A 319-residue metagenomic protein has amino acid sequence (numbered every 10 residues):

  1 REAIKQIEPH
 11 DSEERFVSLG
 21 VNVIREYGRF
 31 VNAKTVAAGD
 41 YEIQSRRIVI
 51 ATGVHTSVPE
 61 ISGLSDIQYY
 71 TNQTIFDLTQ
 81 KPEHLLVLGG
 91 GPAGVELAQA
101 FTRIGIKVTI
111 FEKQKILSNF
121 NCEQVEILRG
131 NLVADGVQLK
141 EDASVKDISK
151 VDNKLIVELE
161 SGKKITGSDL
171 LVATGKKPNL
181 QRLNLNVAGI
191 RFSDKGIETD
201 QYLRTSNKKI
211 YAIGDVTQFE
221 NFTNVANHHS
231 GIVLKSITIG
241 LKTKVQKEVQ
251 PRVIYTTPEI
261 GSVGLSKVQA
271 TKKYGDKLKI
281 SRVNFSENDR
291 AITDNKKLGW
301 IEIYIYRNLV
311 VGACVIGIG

Functional and structural regions predicted by a protein language model:
E2-P9, E13, F76-D77, P82-L86 (+3 more regions): Rossmann-like dinucleotide-binding cores of NAD(P)H-dependent redox enzymes
N22-R25, R29-V36, I104-Q201: A Rossmann-like FAD-binding core segment of flavoenzymes
N22-R25, V31, A37-Q68, H84: Glycine/serine-rich phosphate-binding loop and adjoining beta1-alpha1 elements at the start of nucleotide-handling
G28, I43-G53, V87-L88, V108 (+4 more regions): Short hydrophobic core segments
T52-K107, F111, D135-L139, N186-S206: Glycine-rich dinucleotide-binding loop and its adjacent helix/turn
T56, K195-K209, K267, D289-E302: FAD-binding beta-loop-beta segment adjacent to the flavin cofactor pocket
S65-K81, K164-I239: FAD-site-proximal beta/loop scaffold in flavoenzymes
T243, Y255-G319: Flexible, glycine-rich terminal cap/loop adjacent to redox cofactors in electron-transfer oxidoreductases
